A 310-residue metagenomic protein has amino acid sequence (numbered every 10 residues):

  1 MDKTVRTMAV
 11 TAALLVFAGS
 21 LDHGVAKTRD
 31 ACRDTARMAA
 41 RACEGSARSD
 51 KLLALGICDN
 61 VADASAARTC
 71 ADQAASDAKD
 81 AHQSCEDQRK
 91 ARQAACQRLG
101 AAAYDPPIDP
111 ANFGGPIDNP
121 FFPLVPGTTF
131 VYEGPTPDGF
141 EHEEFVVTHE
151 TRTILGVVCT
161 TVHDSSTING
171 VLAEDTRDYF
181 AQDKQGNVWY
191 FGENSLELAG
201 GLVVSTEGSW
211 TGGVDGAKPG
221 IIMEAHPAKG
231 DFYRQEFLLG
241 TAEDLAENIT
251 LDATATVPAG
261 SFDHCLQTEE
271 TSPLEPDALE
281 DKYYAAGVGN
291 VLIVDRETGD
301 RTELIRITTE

Functional and structural regions predicted by a protein language model:
M1-V10: Bacterial N-terminal signal peptides that target proteins for export
A9-G19: Bacterial N-terminal signal peptides
F17-K27: Bacterial Sec-dependent signal peptides at the C-terminal "C-region" and cleavage site
V25-S46: Short, charge/polar-rich alpha-helical segments
R37-M38, G45, S65, D72-E310: Conserved functional acidic sites
I57-C70: Charged, low-complexity interaction regions
